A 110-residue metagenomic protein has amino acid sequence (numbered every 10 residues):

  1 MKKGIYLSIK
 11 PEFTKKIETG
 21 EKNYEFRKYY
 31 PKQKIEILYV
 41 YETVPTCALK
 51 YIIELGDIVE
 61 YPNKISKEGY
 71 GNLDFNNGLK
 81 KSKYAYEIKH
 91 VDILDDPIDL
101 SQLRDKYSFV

Functional and structural regions predicted by a protein language model:
M1-V110: Structured alpha/beta reader/binder surfaces that contact nucleic acids or chromatin modification marks
